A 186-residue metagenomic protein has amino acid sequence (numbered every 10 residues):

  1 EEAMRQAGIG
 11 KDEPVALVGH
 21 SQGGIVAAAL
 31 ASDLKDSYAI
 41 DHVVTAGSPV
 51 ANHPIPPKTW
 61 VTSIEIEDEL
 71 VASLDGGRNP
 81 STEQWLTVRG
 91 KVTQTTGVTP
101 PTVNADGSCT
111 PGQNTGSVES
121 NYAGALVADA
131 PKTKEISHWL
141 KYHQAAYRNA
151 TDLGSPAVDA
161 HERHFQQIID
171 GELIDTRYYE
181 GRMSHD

Functional and structural regions predicted by a protein language model:
E1, Y38-H42, G47-D186: Lipolytic serine-hydrolase domain surface
E1-E13: A conserved cap/lid and substrate-binding interface adjacent to the catalytic center of lipid-processing enzymes
K11, L34-D36: A glycine-centric feature that highlights glycine-enriched low-complexity/repetitive segments and conserved glycine
P14-A16, H42: Structural motif
V18-A27: Gly/Ala-rich beta-loop-alpha elbow adjacent to hydrolase catalytic centers
A27-A28, I55: Short glycine-/acidic-enriched loop or helix-start segments at secondary-structure transitions that form or flank
A29, D33: Active-site signature of alpha/beta-hydrolase-fold catalytic machinery across serine- and Asp/Cys-nucleophile hydrolases
